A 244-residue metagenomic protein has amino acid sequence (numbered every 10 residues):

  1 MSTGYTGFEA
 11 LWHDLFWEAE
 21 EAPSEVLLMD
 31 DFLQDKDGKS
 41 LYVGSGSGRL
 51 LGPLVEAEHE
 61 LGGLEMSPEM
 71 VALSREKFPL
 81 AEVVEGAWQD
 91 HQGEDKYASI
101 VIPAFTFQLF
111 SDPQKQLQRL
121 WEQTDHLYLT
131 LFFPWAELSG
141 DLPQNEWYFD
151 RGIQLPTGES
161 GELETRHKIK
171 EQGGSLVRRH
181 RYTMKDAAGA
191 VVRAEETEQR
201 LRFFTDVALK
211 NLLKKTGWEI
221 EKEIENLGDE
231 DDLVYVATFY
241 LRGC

Functional and structural regions predicted by a protein language model:
M1-K36: Conserved class I S-adenosyl-L-methionine
D37-G46: Conserved class I S-adenosyl-L-methionine
K39, E60, H126: Residues at the starts of beta-strands that form the adenosine-phosphate
G48-D90: Class I SAM-dependent methyltransferase SAM/SAH-binding core
A98-D112: A short SAM/SAH-binding and catalytic strip from SAM-dependent methyltransferases
Q114-H126: A short glycine-rich, Lys/Arg-flanked "PGG" loop and its adjoining helix->strand segment in the class I
T130-V207: SAM-dependent methyltransferase
R200-C244: C-terminal lobe and adjacent flexible extensions of AdoMet/dcAdoMet transferase-like proteins
